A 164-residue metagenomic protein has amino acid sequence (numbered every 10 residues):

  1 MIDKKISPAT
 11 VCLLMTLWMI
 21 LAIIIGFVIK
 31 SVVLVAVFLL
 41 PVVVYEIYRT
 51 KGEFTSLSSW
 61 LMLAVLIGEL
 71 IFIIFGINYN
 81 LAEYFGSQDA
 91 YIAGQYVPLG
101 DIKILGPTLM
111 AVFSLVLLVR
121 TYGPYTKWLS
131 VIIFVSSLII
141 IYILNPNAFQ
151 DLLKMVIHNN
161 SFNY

Functional and structural regions predicted by a protein language model:
I6-I20, M62-I67: Alpha-helical transmembrane segments
M19-I29, V44-K51, F72, L115-Y122: Hydrophobic alpha-helical transmembrane segments
F27-F38, T55-S58, Y125-V131: Short, aromatic-rich membrane-interface segments at the entry and exit of alpha-helical transmembrane domains
K30-L40, I92-L109: Alpha-helical transmembrane segments of polytopic membrane proteins
F38-M62, F113-L115: Canonical alpha-helical transmembrane segments
S58-I73, S130-I141: Transmembrane alpha-helical segments of multi-pass membrane proteins
I67-A82, I140-L152: C-terminal TM-helix exit segments that contain a strictly Trp-centered aromatic cap at the helix terminus
I102-Y164: C-terminal membrane-adjacent module
